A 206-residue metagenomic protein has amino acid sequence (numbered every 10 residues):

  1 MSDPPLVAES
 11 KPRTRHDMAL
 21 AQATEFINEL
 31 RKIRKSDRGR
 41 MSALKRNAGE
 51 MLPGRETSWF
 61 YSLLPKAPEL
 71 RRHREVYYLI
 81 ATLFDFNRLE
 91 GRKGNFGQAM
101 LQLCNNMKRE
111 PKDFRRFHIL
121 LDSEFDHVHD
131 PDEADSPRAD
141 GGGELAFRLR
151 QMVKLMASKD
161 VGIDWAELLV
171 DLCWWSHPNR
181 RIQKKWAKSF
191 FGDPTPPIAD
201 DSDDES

Functional and structural regions predicted by a protein language model:
M1-A8: N-terminal acidic, proline/glycine-rich, low-complexity intrinsically disordered segments
V7, Q22-T82, F86-S206: Basic, alpha-helical nucleic-acid-binding regions used in initiation and control of genome expression
P12-H16: N-terminal "first-domain core" detector
